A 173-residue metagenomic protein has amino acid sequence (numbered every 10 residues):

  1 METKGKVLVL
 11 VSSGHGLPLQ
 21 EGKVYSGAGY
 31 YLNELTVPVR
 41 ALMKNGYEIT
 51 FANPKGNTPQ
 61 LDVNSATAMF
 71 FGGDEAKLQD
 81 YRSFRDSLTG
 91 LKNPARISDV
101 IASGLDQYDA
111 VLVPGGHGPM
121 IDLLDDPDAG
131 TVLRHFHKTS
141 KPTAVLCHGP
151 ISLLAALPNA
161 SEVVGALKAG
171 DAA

Functional and structural regions predicted by a protein language model:
M1-T139, S152-A172: Extended, subdomain-level signal for the structured scaffold at the beginning of enzyme domains
T143: Conserved, well-structured core segments that form or line functional sites
L146-P150: Short, thiol/selenol-centered motifs that function as redox-active sites or metal-ligating centers
